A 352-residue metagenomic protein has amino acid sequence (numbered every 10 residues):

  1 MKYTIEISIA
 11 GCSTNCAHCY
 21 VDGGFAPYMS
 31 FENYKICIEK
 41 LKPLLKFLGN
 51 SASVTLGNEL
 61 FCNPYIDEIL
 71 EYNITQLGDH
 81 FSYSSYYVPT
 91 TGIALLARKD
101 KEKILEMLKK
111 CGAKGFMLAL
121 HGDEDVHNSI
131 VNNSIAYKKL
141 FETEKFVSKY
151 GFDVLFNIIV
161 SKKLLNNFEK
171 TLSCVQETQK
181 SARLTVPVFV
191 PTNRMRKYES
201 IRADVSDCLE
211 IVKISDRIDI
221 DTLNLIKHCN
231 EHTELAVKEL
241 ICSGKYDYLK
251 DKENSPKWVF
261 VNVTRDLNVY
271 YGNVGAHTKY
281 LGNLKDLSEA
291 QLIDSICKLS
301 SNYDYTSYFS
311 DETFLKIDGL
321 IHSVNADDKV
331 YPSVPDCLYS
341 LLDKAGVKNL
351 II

Functional and structural regions predicted by a protein language model:
M1: Short Cys/His-rich Zn2+-coordinating modules
I5-A10, Y20-P187: Conserved glycine-rich "GG(E/T)P / GGGxP" loop and the immediately following alpha-helix in the radical SAM core
I7, G11-T14, P332: Disulfide-bonded cysteine motifs in exported proteins
C12, C16-C19, N254-S255, G272 (+1 more regions): Short cysteine clusters
C16, Y20-G23, V212, L341: Extracellular/secretory pathway and lumenal proteins
D22, N268-I352: Flexible mid-to-C-terminal extensions adjoining Fe-S/redox cofactors in radical SAM and related proteins
Y28-M29, H121, D125-D266, Y270 (+1 more regions): Radical SAM enzyme [4Fe-4S]-AdoMet core and its adjacent flexible, acidic and glycine-rich loops/tails across
